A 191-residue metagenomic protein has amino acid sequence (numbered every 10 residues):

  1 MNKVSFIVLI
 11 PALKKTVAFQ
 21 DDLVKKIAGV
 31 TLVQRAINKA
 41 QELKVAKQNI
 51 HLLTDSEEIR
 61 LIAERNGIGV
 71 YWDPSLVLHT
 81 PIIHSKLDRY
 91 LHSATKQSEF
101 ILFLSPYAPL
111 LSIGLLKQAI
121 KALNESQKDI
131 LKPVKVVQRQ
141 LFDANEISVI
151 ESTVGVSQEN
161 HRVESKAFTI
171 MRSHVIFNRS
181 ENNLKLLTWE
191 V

Functional and structural regions predicted by a protein language model:
M1-Q20: N-terminal nucleotide-binding beta1-loop-alpha1 segment
S5-I10, V33, N49-L52: Hydrophobic targeting segments
K25-N38: Short catalytic helix/loop segments, enriched in acidic residues and glycine and frequently bearing histidine
K39-K47: Short, acidic, metal-binding catalytic loop of nucleotide-sugar glycosyltransferases
V45, E57-L102, L110-Q118: Short phosphate-binding loop-to-helix
I50-D55, P133-V134: Short internal beta-strands
T54-I59, V175-I176: Short, polar loop motifs at secondary-structure junctions
S85, F100, P106-V191: Conserved core of the sugar-phosphate nucleotidyltransferase
